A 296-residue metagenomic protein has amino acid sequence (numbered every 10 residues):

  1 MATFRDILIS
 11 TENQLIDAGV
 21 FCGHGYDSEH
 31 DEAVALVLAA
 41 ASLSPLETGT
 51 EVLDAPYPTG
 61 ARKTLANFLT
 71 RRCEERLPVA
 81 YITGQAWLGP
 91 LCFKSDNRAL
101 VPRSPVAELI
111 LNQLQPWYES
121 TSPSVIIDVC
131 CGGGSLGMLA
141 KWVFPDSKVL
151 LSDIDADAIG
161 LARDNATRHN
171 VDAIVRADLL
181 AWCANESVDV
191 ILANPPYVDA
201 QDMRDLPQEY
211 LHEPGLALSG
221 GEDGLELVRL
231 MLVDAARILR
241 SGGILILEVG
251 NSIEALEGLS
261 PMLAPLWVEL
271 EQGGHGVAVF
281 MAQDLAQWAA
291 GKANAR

Functional and structural regions predicted by a protein language model:
A2-L88: N-terminal auxiliary segments of SAM/dcSAM-dependent transferases
L8, A33, L65-A66, G137 (+4 more regions): A general structural signal for well-ordered alpha-helical segments in protein cores
A18-C22, Q113-T121, L239: Alpha-helix termini
E29, A99, G224: Short, conserved glycine- and acidic-residue-centered signature motifs in active-site or ligand-binding loops
L36, R76, V106, L136 (+3 more regions): Residue-level signal for inorganic ion chemistry
V52-Y57, K63-D146, D155-L161, A278: SAM-dependent Rossmann-like transferase core, predominantly class I methyltransferases with a strong bias toward
L111, S147-K148, I154-R296: S-adenosylmethionine
